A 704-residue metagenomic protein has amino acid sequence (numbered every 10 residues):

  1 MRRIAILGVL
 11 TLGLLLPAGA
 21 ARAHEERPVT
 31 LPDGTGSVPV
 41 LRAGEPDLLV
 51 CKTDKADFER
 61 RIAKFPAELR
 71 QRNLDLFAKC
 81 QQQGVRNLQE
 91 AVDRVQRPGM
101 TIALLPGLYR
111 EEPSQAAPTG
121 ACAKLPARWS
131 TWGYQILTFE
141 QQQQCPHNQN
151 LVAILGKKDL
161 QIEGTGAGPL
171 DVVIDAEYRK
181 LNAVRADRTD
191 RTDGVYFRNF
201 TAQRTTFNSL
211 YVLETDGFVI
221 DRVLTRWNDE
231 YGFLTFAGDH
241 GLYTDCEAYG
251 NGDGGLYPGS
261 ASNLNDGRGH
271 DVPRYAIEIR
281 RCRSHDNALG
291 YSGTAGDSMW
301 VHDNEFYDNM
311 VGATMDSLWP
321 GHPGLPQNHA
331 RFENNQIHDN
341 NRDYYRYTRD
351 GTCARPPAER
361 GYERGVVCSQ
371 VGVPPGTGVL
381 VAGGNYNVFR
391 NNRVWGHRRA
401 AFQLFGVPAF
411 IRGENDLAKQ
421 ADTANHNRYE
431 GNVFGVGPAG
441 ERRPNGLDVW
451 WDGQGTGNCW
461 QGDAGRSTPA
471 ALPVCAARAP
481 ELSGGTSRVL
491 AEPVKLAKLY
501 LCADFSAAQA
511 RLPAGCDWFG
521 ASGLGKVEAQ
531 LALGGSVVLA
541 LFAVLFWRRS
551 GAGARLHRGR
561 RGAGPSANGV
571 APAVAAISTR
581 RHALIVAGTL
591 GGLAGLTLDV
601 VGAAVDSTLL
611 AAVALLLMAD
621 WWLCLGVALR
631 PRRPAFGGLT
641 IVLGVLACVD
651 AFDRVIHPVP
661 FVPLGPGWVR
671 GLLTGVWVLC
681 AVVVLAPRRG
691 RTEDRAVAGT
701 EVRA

Functional and structural regions predicted by a protein language model:
L7-P17: Bacterial N-terminal signal peptides
G19-R22: Sec/Tat signal peptide C-region and signal peptidase I cleavage site
H24, G44-D47, K52-A56, I62 (+4 more regions): Right-handed parallel beta-helix/beta-spiral solenoid domain characteristic of secreted/periplasmic
H24-G44, D75, G351-E359, S369 (+2 more regions): Acidic, glycine- and Ser/Thr-rich low-complexity intrinsically disordered tracts in extracellular/secreted proteins
L88-R94, E111-T119, Q149-I154, Y211-E214 (+1 more regions): Short, T/G/N/S-enriched strand-turn elements that build extracellular solenoid repeat scaffolds
L105, K158-G168, D193-R204, D216-Y231 (+8 more regions): Right-handed parallel beta-helix
N150-G156, V172-D190, N208-E214, Y231-A237 (+9 more regions): Glycine-rich beta-solenoid repeat tracts in large extracellular/virion proteins
E528-E693: Hydrophobic, aromatic-enriched alpha-helical segments typical of multi-pass transmembrane helices
